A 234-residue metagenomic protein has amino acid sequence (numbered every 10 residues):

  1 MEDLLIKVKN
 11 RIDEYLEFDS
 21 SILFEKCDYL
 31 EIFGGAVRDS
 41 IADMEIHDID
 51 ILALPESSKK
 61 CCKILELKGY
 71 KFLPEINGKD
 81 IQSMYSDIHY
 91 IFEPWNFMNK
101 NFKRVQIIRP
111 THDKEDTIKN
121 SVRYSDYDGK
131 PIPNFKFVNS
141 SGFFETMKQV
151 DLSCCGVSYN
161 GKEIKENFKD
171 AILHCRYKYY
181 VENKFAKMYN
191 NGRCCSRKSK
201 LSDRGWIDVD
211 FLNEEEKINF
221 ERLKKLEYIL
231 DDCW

Functional and structural regions predicted by a protein language model:
M1-W234: Catalytic cores of the polymerase beta-like nucleotidyltransferase superfamily and closely associated nucleotide
